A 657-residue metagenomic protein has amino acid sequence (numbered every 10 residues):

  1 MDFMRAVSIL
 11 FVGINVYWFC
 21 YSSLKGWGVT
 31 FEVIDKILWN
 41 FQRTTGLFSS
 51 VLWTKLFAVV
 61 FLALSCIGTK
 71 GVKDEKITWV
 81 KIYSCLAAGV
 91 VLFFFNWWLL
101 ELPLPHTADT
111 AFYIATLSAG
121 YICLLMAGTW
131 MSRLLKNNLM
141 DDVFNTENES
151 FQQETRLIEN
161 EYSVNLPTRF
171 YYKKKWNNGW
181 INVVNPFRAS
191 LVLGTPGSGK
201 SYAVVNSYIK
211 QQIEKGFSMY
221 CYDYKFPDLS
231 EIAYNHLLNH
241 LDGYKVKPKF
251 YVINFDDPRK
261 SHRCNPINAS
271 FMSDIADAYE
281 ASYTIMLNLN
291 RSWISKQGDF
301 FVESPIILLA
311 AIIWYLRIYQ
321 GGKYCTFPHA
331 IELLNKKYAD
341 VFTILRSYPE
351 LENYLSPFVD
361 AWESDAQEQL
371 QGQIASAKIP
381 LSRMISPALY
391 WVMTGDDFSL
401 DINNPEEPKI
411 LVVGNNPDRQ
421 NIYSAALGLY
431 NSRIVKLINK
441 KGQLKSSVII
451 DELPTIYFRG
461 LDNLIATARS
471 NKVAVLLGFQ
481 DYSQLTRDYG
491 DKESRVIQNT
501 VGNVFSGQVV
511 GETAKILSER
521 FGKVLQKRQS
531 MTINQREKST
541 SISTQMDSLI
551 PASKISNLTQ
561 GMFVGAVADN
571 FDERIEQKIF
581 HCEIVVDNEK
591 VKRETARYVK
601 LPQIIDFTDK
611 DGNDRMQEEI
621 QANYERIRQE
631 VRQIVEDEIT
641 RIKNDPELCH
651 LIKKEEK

Functional and structural regions predicted by a protein language model:
M1-S198, Y202, S207, N534-Q535: Basic- and hydrophobic-enriched, low-structure N-terminal and domain-boundary segments that flank ATP-binding catalytic
K25, V29, V33, L135-M140 (+6 more regions): P-loop NTPase motor domains
Q42-T45, T326-A330, T394, T532-N534: Short, surface-exposed recognition loops or helix-turn segments adjacent to catalytic cores
V60-L62, L92, P405, V496-I497 (+2 more regions): Short alpha-helix boundary/capping motifs
A63-T69, G428, S432, N503 (+1 more regions): Hydrophobic alpha-helical segments involved in membrane association or supramolecular assembly
F170-W176, N290-F300, R528-Q545: Low-complexity, polar-biased intrinsically disordered regions enriched in Pro/Ser/Thr/Gly
I465-T467, N471-A568: Conserved ATP-driven motor cores of ASCE-family P-loop NTPases powering translocation/secretion/packaging/pilus
I579-C582: N-terminal charged/capping segments associated with class I S-adenosyl-L-methionine
